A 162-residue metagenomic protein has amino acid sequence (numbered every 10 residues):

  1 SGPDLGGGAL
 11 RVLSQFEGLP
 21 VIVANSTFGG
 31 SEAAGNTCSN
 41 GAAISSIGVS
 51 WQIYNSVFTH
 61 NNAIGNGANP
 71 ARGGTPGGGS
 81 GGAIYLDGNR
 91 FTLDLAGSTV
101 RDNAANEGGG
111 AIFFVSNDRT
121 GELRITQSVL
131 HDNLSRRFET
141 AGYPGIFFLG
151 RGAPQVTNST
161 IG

Functional and structural regions predicted by a protein language model:
S1, G18-G35, S50-G67, R72 (+3 more regions): Right-handed parallel beta-helix
G2-Q15, A34-I47, N66-D87, A104-N117 (+1 more regions): Extracellular beta-strand/beta-solenoid scaffold signature
